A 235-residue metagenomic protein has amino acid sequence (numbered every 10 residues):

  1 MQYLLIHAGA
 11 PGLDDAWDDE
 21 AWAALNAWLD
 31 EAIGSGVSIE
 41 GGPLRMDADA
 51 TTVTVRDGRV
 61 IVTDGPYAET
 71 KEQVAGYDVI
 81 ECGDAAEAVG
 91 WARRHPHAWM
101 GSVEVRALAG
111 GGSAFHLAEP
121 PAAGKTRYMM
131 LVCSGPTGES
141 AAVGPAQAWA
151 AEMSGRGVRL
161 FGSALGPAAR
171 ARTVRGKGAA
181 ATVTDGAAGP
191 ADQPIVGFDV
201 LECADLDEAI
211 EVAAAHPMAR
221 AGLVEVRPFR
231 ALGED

Functional and structural regions predicted by a protein language model:
M1-D235: Conserved, structured core segments of small domains
